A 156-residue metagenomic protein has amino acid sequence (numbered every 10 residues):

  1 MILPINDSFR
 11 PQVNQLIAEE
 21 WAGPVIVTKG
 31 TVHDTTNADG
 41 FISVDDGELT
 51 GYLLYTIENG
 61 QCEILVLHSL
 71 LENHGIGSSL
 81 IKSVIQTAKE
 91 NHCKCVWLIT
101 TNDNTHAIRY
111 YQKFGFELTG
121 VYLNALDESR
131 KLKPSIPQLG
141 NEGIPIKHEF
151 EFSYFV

Functional and structural regions predicted by a protein language model:
P4-E72, S78-K82, F155: Acetyl-CoA-dependent GNAT
P24, T28-T35, L54, G120-E149: Conserved acyl-donor/pantetheine-binding loop and adjacent beta-alpha core of acyl/acetyltransferases and related
H74-A88, R109-K113: Conserved acetyl-CoA-binding loop-helix of GNAT-fold acetyltransferases
A88-T100: Conserved GNAT acetyl-CoA-binding A-motif
L98-A107, L123-R130: Conserved beta-strand-loop-alpha-helix junction that forms the acyl-donor binding cleft
F150-V156: C-terminal edge-of-domain segments
